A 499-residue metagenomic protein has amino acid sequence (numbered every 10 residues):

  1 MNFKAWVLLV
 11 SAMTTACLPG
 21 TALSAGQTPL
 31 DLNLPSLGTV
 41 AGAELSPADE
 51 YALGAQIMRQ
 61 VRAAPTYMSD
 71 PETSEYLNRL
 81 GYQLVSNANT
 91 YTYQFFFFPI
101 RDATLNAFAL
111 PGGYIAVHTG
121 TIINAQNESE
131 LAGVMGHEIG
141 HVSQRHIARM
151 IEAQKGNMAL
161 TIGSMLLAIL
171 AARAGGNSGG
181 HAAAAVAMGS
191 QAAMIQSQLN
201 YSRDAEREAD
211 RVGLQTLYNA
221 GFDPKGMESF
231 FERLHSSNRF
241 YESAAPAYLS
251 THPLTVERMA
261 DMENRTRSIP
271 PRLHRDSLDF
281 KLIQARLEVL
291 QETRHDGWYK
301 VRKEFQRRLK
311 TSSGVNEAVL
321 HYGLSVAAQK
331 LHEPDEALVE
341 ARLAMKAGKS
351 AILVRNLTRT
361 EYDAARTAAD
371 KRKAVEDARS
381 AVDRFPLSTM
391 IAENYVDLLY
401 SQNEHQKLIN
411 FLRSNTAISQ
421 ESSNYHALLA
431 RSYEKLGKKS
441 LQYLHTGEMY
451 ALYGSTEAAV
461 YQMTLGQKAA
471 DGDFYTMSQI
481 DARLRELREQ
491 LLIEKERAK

Functional and structural regions predicted by a protein language model:
N2-W6, V10-A12, A16-F108, S237-R239 (+8 more regions): Hydrophobic or amphipathic, alpha-helical segments that drive membrane association/targeting
S24-Q27, L37-E44, A55, Y67 (+5 more regions): Extracytoplasmic and endomembrane cell-envelope/extracellular-matrix remodeling and assembly machinery
A64-S74, N87-F97, I147, I151-Q154 (+2 more regions): Surface-exposed patches in mature extracellular/periplasmic domains of secreted proteins
I115, N124, V142, I269 (+8 more regions): TPR/TPR-like alpha-solenoid repeats
A116-G133, L199-D204: Short pre-active-site segment immediately N-terminal to the catalytic Zn-binding motif
V117, G133-H141, R145, A209: Active-site recognition of the HExxH zinc-binding catalytic motif
S129, I139-G156, A174: Catalytic Zn2+-binding segment of zinc metalloproteases
A159-A174, H181, A185-M194: Membrane-active amphipathic alpha-helices enriched in small hydrophobic residues
